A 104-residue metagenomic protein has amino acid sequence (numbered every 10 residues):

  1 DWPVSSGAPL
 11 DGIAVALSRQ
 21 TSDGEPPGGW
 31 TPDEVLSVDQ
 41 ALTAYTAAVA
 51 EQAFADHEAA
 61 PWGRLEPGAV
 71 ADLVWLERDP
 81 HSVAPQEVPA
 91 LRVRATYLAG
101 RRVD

Functional and structural regions predicted by a protein language model:
D1-H81, T96-A99: His/Asp/Glu-enriched, well-ordered alpha-helical/loop segment that forms or immediately abuts the divalent-metal
P85-D104: P-loop/Walker A phosphate-binding loop and immediately adjacent motor/lid segment at beta-alpha junctions
